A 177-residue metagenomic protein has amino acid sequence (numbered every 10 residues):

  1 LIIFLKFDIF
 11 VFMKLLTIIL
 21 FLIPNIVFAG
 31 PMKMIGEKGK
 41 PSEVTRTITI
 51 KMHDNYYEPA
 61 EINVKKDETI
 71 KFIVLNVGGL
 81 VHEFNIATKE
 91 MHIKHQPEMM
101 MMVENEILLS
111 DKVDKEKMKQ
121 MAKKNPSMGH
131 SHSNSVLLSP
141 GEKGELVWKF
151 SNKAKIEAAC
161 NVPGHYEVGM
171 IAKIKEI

Functional and structural regions predicted by a protein language model:
K6, F10-L16: Positively charged n-region of N-terminal signal peptides that target proteins for export
F21-A29: Hydrophobic h-region of N-terminal signal peptides that target proteins for export in Gram-negative bacteria
G30-E37, Y56, L75, G79-L80 (+3 more regions): Extracellular/periplasmic metallocenter environments
P41-T69: N-terminal edge beta-strand
E83-A87: Beta-strand signatures of extracellular beta-sandwich domains
T88-K94, K175-I177: Short edge-strand/loop segments of extracellular domains
H95-M118: Extracellular/luminal beta-rich ligand-recognition and adhesion surfaces characterized by aromatic-Gly/Pro-enriched
